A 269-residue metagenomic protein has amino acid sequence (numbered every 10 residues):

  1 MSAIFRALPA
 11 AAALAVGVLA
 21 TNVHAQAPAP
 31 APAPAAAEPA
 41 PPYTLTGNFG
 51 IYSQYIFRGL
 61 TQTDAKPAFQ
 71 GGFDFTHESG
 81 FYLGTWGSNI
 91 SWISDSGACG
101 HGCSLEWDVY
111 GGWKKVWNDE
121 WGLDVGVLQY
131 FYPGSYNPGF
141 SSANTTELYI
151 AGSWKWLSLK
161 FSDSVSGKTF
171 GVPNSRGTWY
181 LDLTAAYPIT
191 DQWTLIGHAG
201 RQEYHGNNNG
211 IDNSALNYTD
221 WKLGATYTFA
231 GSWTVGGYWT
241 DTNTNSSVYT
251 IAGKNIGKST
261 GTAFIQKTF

Functional and structural regions predicted by a protein language model:
M1-P42: Cleavable N-terminal export/targeting peptides
P39-S53: Transmembrane beta-strand segments of Gram-negative outer membrane beta-barrel proteins
Y43, A65-F69, C103-W107, S142-L148 (+4 more regions): Residues that define the transmembrane beta-barrel architecture of outer-membrane proteins
I51-F57, G87-S91, K115, Q129-P133 (+4 more regions): Transmembrane beta-strands of outer-membrane beta-barrel pores
T61, S79-S142, A215, A252: Surface-exposed loop and membrane-interface regions of Gram-negative outer-membrane beta-barrel proteins
D74-G80, K114-V116, A151-L157, A186-P188 (+3 more regions): Structural signature of outer-membrane beta-barrel channels/translocons
S79-T85, D119-V125, W154-F161, D191-G197 (+1 more regions): Repeated loop/turn-to-beta-strand initiation elements of outer-membrane beta-barrel proteins
L223, Y227-W233, K254-F269: Outer-membrane beta-barrel "beta-signal"
